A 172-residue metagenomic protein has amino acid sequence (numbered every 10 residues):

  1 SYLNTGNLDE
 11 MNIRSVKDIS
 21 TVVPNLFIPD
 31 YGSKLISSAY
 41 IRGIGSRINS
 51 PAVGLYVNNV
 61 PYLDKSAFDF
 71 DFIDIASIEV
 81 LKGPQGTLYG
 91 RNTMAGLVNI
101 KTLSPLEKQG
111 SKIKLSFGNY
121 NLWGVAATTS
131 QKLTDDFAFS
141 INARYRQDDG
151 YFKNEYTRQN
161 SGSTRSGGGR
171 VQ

Functional and structural regions predicted by a protein language model:
S1-L8, S37-S38, V53: N-terminal periplasmic "start-of-domain" segments of outer-membrane beta-barrel proteins
E10, K17-S20, D69, L88 (+1 more regions): A general structural signal for stabilizing positions within well-ordered secondary structure
E10, L26-P29, S46-I48, Y62-D64 (+2 more regions): Short beta-strands and strand-coil junctions in structured, solvent-facing domains, enriched
V16-I19, S38-G43, Y56, V80 (+3 more regions): N-terminal periplasmic accessory domains that precede and gate Gram-negative outer-membrane beta-barrel machines
K17-V60, A76: Extracytoplasmic beta-strand/coil segments of soluble accessory domains associated with Gram-negative outer-membrane
N58-P84: Short acidic/polar hinge/loop motifs at secondary-structure boundaries that mediate gating or recognition
G110, F117-D148, F152, Y156-Q172: Transmembrane beta-barrel wall of Gram-negative outer-membrane proteins
